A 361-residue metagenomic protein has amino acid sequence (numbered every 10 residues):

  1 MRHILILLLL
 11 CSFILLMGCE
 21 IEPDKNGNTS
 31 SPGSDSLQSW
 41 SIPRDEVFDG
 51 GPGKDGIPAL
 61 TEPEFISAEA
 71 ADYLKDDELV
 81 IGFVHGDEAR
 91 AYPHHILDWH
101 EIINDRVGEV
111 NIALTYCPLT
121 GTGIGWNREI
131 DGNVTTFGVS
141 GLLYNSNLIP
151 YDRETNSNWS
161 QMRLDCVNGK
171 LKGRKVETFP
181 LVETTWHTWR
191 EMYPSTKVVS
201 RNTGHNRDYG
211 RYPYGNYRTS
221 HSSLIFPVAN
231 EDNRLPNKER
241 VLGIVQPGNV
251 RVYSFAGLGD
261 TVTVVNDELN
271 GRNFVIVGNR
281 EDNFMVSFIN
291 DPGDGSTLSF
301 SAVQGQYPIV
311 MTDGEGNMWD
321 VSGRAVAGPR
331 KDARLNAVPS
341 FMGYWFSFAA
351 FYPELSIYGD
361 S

Functional and structural regions predicted by a protein language model:
M1-I4: Positively charged n-region of N-terminal signal peptides that target proteins for export
L7-L8: Small-residue packing motifs within transmembrane alpha-helices
L15-G18: C-terminal motif of bacterial Sec signal peptides marking the signal peptidase cleavage site
I21-S361: Mid-to-C-terminal functional-domain signal that highlights helix-capping/loop sites within ligand-binding modules
